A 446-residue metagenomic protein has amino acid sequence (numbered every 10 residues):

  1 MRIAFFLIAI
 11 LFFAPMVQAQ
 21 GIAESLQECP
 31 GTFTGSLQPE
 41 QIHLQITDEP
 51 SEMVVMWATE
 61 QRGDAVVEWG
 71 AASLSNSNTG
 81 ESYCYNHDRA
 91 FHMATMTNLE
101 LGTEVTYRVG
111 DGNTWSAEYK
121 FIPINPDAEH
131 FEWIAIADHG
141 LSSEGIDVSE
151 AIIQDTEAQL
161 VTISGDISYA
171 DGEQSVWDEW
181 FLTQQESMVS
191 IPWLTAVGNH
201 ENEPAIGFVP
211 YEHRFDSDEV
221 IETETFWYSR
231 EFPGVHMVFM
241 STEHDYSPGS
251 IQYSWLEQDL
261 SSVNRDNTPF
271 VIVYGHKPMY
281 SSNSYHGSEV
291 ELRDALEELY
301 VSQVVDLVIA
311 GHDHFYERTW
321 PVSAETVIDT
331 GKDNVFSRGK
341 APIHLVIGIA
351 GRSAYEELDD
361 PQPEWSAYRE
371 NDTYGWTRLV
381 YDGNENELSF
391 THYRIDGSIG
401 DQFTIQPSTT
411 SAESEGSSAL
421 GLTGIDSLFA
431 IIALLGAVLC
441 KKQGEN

Functional and structural regions predicted by a protein language model:
M1-G21, S411-N446: Secretory targeting signatures
A19-A135, Q154, D372, R378-S411: Acidic, histidine-bearing metal-coordination/catalytic regions of metal-dependent phosphoesterases
S51-V55, D64-V66, N76, S142-G145 (+4 more regions): Short, solvent-exposed loop/turn elements at domain surfaces
S82-Y83, A90-T97, E104-N125, S175-R265 (+5 more regions): Extended active-site neighborhood of metal-dependent phosphoesterases/phosphodiesterases
G112, I136-G140, G165-I167, N199-H200 (+4 more regions): Active-site metal-binding loops of divalent metal-dependent hydrolases
F131-N202: Conserved, compact domain cores that house catalytic/ligand-binding motifs in diverse enzymes and effector modules
V161-I167, L299-V305, I309-D313, R378-Y381: Conserved beta-strand->loop/alpha-helix structural units within folded catalytic cores of enzymes with alpha/beta
D266-V308: Active-site-proximal segments of metal-dependent phosphoesterases and phosphodiesterases across multiple
